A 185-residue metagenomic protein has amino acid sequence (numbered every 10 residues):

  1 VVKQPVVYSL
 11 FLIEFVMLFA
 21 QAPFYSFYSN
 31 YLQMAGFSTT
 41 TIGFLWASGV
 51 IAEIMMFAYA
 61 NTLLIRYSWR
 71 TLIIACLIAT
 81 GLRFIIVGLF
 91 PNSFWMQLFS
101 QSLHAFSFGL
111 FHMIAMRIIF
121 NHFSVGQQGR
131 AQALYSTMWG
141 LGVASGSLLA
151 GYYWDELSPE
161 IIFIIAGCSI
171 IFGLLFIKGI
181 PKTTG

Functional and structural regions predicted by a protein language model:
V7-I13, M17-L45: Helix-loop boundary and gating motifs at the non-cytosolic
T39, F123-Y135: Loop-to-transmembrane helix entry/capping segments in MFS-fold secondary transporters and related SLC/MFSD carriers
M56-W69, W154-D155: Helix-to-loop junctions at the C-terminal end of transmembrane segments in multipass secondary transporters
T71-I86, G167: Structural signature of the two symmetry-related core transmembrane helices
G88-S100: Helix-loop junctions at membrane interfaces in 12-TM secondary transporters
L110-F123: Intracellular juxtamembrane helix-capping segments at the cytosolic ends of symmetry-related transmembrane helices
Y152-I170: A membrane-interface helix-boundary motif in multi-pass transporters
I164-G185: Multi-pass alpha-helical transporter architecture, strongest for 12-TM Major Facilitator/SLC carriers used
